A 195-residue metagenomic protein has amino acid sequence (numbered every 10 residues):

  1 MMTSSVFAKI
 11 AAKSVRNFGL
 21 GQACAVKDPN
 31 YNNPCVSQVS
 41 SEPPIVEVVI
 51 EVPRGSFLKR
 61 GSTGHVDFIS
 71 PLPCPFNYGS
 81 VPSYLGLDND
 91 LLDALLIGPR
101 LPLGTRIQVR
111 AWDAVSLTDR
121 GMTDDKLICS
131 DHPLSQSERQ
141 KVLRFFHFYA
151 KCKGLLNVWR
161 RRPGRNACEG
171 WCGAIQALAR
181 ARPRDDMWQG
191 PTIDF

Functional and structural regions predicted by a protein language model:
T3-F195: Hydrophobic N-terminal alpha-helices or hydrophobic patches in metabolic proteins across all domains of life
